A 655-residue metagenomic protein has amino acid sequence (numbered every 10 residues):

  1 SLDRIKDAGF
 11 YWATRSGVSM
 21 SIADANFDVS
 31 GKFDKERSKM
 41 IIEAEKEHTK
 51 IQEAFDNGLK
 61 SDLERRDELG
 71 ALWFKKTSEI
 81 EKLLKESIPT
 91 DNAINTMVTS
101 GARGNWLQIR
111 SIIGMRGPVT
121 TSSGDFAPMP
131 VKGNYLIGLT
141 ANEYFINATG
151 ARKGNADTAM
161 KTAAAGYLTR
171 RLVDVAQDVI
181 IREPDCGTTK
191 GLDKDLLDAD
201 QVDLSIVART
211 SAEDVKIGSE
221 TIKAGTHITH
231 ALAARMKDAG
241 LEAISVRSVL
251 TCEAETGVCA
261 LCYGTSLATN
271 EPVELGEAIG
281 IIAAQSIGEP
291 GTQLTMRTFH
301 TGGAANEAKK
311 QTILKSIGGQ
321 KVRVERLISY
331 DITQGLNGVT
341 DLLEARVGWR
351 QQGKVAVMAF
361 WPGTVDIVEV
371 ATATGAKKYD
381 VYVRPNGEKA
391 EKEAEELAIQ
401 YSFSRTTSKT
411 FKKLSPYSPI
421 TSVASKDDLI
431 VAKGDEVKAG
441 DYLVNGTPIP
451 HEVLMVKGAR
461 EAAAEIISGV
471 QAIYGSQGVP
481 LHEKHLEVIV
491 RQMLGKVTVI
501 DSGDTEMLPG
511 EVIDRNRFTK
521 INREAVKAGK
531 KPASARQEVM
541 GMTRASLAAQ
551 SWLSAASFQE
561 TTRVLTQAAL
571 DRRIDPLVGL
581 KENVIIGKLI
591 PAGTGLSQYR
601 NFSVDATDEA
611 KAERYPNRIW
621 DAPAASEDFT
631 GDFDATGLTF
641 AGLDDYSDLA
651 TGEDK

Functional and structural regions predicted by a protein language model:
S1-D3, G31-S38, E47, D56 (+5 more regions): Intrinsically disordered, low-complexity regulatory segments
K6, F10-F27: Class II aminoacyl-tRNA synthetase catalytic cores and aaRS-like
A13, G117-T120, V368-T372: Proline-centered turn/helix-capping motifs that create local helix->coil transitions or kinks
G17-D24, I88, N92, P184-T188 (+1 more regions): Structured alpha-helical bundle/scaffold domains in large eukaryotic membrane-trafficking regulators
L63-R116: Gly/Pro-rich turn-and-neighbor structural signature
N105-N147: Acidic, glycine-rich two-metal-ion catalytic cores of nucleic acid-processing enzymes
